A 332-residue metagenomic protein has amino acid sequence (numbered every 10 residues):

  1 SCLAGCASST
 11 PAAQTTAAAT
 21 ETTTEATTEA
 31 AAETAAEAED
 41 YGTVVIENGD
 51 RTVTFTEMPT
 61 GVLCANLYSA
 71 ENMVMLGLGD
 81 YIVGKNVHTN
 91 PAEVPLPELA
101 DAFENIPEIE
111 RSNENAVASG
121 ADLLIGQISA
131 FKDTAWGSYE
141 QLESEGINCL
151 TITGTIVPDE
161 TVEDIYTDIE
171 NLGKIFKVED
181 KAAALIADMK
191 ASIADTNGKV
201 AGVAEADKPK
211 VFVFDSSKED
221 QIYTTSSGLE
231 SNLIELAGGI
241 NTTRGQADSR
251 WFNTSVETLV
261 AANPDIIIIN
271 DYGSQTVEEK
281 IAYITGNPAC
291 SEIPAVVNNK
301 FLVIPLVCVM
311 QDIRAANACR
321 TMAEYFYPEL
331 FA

Functional and structural regions predicted by a protein language model:
G5-E71, I175-F214, F326-A332: Bacterial Sec-exported substrate-binding components of ABC uptake systems
N48-D50, D101-N115, Q246-V256: Short helix-initiation/N-cap motifs at beta->coil->alpha
T56-P59, N66-E71, G79, N113 (+12 more regions): Extracytoplasmic/secreted envelope proteins and their assembly/folding machinery, especially bacterial periplasmic
G61-S119, L123-S129, T242: A short, structured surface patch at a secondary-structure boundary
L63-A65, V83-N86, L123-Q127, N148-T153 (+4 more regions): Structural recognition of the beta-strand scaffold that forms the well-ordered cores of secreted hydrolase catalytic
H88-E93, Y223-W251: Alpha-helical, coiled-coil/dimerization segments enriched in small aliphatic residues
P91, I128-G137, I147-N171, A206-S231: Extracytoplasmic ligand-binding site segments that recognize negatively charged/polar headgroups
E160-K174, A183, I266-A332: Structured C-terminal subdomain patch of bacterial secreted/periplasmic proteins
